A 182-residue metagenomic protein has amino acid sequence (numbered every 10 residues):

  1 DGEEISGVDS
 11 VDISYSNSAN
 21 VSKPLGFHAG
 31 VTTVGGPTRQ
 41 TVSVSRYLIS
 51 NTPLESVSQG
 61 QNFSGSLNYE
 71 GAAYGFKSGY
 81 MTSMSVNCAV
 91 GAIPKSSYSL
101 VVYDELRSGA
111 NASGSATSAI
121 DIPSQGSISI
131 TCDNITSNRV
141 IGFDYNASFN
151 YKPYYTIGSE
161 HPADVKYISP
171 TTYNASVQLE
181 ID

Functional and structural regions predicted by a protein language model:
D1-D182: Signature of extracytoplasmic/envelope-associated structural regions
